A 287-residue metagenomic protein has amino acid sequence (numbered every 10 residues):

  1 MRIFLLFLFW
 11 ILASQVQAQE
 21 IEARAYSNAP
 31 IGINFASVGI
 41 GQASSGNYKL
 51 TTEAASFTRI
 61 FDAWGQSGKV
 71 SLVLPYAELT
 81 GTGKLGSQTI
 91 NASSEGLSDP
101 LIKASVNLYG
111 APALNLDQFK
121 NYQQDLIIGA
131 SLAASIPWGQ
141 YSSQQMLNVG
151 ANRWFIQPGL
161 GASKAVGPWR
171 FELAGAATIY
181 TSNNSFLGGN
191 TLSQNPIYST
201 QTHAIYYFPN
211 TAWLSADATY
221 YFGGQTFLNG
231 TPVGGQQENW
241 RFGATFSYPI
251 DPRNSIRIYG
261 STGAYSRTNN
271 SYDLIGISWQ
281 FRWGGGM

Functional and structural regions predicted by a protein language model:
Q17-G39, G110-Q124, G284-M287: Outer-membrane beta-barrel biogenesis signature
I31, A43, D62-Q66, Y109-A111 (+4 more regions): Outer-membrane beta-barrel channels and translocator barrels
I31-S37, G65-V73, D99-L101, F119-S131 (+4 more regions): Outer-membrane beta-barrel architecture
G32-N34, N47-A55, E95-I102, L126 (+4 more regions): Residues that define the transmembrane beta-barrel architecture of outer-membrane proteins
A36-Q42, V70-E78, I128-I136, L173-I179 (+4 more regions): Transmembrane beta-barrel strands of outer-membrane/channel proteins
V38-I40, A55-R59, I102-L108, L132 (+4 more regions): Residues on the lipid-exposed face of transmembrane beta-strands in outer-membrane beta-barrel proteins
E78-S193, G235: Outer-membrane pore/translocation modules
N190-M287: Outer membrane beta-barrel transmembrane domains
